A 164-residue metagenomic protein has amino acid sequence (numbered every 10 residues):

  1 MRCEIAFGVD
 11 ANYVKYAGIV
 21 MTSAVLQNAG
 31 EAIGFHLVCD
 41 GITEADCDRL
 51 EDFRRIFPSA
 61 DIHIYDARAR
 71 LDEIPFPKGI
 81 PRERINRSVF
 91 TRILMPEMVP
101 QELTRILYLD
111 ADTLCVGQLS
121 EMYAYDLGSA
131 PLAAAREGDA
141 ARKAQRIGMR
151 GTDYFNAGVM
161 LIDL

Functional and structural regions predicted by a protein language model:
M1-L164: Glycosyltransferase catalytic domains, chiefly GT-A lineage
